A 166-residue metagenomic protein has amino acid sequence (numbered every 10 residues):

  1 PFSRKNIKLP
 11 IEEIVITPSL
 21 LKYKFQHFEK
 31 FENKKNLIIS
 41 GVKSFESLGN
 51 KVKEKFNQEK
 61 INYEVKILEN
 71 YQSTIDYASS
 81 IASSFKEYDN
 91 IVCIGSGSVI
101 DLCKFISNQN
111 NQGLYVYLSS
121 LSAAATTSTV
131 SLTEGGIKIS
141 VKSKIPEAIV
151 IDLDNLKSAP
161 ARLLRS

Functional and structural regions predicted by a protein language model:
P1-N90: ATP/NTP phosphate-donor binding region
N6-I16, G97-Q109, I139-K142: Short, charge-rich amphipathic segments
I39-S40, G95, L118, I151: Short beta-strand/turn micro-motifs composed of small residues that flank or help shape donor/cofactor-binding pockets
F45-S47, I75, I100, A123 (+1 more regions): Loop/helix-junction capping segments adjacent to catalytic residues or to phosphate/diphosphate-binding pockets
L48-N50, L102-K104, T126-T127, P160: Short glycine-/acidic-enriched loop or helix-start segments at secondary-structure transitions that form or flank
I67-Q72, S96, K144-I149: Short C-terminal domain-edge/linker segments immediately following a structured domain
F85-L121: A short, small-residue-rich loop immediately preceding and capping a beta-strand
N108-S166: A glycine/threonine-rich phosphate-anchoring loop and its flanking beta-alpha core in nucleotide/phosphate-binding
